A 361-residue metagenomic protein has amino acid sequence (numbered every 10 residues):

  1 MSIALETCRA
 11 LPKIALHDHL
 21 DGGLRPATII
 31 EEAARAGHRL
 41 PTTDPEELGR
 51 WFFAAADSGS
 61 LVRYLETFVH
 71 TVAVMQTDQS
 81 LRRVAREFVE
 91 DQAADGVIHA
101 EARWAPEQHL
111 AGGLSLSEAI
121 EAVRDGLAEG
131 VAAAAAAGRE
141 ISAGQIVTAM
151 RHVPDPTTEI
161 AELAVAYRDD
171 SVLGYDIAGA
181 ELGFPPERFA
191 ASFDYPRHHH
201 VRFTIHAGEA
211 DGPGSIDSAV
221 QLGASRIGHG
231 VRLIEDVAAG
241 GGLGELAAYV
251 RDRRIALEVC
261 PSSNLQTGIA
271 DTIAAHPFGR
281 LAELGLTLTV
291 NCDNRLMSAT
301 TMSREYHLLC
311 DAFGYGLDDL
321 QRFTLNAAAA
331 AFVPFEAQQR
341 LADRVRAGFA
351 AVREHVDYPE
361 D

Functional and structural regions predicted by a protein language model:
M1-V201, A210-S215, V220-Q221, S225-R226 (+1 more regions): Metal-cofactor-binding active-site regions of metalloenzymes
